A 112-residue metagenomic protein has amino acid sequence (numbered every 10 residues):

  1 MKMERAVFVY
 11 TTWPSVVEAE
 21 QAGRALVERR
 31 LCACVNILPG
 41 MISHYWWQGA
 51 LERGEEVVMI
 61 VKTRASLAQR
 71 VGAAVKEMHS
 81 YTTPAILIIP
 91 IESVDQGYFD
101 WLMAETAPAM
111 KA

Functional and structural regions predicted by a protein language model:
M1-A112: Positively charged, small/polar-rich N-terminal and surface patches that mediate targeting and assembly and bind
